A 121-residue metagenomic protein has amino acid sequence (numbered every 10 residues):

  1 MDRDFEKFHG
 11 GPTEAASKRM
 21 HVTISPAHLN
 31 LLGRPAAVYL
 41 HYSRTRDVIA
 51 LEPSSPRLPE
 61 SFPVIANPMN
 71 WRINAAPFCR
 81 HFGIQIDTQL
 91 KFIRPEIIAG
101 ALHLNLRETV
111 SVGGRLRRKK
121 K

Functional and structural regions predicted by a protein language model:
M1-H21, A27-K121: Long, contiguous, secondary-structure-rich segments that constitute the structural scaffold of globular domains
